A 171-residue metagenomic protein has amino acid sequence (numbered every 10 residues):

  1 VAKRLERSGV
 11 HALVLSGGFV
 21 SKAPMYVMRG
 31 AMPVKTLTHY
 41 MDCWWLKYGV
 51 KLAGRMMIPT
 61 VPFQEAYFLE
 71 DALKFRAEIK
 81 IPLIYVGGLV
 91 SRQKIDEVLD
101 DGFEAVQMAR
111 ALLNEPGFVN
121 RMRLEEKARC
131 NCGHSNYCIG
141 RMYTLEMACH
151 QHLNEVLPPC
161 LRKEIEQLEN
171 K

Functional and structural regions predicted by a protein language model:
V1-K171: Flavin-dependent oxidoreductase catalytic cores
